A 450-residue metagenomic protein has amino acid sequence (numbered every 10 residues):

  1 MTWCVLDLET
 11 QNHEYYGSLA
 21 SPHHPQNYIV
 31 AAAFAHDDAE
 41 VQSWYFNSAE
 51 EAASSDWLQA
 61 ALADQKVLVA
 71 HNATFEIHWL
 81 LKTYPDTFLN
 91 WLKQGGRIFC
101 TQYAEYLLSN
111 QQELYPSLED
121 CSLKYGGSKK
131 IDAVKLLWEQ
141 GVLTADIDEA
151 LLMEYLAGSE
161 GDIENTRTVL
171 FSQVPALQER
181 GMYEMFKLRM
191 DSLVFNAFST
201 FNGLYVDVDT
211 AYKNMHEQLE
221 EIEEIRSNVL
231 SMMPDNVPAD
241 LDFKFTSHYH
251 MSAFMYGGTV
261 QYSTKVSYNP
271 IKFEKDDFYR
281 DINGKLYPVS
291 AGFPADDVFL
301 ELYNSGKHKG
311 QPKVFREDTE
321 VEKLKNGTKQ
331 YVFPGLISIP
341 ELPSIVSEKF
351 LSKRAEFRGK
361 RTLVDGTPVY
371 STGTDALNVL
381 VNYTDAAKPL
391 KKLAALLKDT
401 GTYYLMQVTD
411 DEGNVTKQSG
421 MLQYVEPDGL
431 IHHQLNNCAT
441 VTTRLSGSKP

Functional and structural regions predicted by a protein language model:
M1-E14, H24, W138-A145, E149-P450: Conserved "right-hand" nucleotidyltransferase catalytic core of DNA-directed polymerases
E14-G17, H78-T83, F254-M255: A short acidic (Asp/Glu
Y16-A31: Metal-dependent catalytic core segments for phosphate chemistry
P22-H23, A49-A52, G306: Membrane-interface interhelical loops and short amphipathic "cap" helices that link adjacent transmembrane segments
N27-V30, F34, D38-Q178: Active-site-proximal helix-loop-helix substrate-binding element of RNase H-like nuclease domains
